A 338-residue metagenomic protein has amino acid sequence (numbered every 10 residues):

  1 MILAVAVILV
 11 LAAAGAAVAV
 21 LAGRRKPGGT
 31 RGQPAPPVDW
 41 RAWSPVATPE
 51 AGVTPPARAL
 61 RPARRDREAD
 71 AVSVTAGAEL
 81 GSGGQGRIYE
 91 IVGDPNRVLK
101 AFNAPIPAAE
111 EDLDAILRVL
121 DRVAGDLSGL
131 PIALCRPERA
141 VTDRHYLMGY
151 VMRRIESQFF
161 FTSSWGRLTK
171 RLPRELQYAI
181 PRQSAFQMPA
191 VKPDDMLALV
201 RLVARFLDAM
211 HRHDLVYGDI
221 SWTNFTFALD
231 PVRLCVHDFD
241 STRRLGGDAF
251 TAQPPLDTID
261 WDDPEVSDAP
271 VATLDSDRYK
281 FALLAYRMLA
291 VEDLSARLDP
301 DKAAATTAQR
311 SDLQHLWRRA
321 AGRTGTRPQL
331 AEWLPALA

Functional and structural regions predicted by a protein language model:
M1-I8: Feature marks short, highly hydrophobic, charge-poor N-terminal signal-anchor/signal peptide-like helices that anchor
A17-P45: Transmembrane-cytosolic junction motif
W43-D112, G129-A133, D143: ATP-binding glycine-rich phosphate-binding loop
R118-I132: Structural motif at the C-terminus of the N-lobe alphaC helix and the adjacent alphaC-beta4 loop of the Hanks-type
L134-D194: Conserved structural core of kinase catalytic domains
L199-V200, L207, H211-L229: Catalytic-loop of the protein kinase fold
C235, S241-R319: C-lobe/activation-segment region of protein kinase-like
R323-P328, E332-A338: Terminal C-lobe "cap" of eukaryotic-type protein kinase domains
